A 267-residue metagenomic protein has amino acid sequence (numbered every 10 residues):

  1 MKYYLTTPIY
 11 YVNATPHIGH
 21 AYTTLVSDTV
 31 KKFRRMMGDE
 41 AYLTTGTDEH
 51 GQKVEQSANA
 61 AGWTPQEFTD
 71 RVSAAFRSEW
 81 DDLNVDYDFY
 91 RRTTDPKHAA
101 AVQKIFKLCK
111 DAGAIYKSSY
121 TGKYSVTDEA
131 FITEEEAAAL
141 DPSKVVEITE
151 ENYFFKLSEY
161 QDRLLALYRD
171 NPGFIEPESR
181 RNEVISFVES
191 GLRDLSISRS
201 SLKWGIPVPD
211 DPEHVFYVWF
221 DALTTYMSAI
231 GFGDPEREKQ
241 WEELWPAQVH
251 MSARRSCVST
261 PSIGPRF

Functional and structural regions predicted by a protein language model:
M1-T45, K97-A101, L140-D141, V145-F267: Structured secondary-structure scaffolds
R35, D81, K110: Anion (oxyanion) recognition and catalysis
T47-K53: Short, charge-patterned binding micro-sites
S57-D70: A charged helix-plus-loop insertion that forms the helical arch/lid used to bind and gate nucleic-acid substrates
T69-Y90: A glycine-rich helix N-cap at a beta->alpha junction
D95-A114, Y124: Feature captures the FAD/FMN-dependent oxidoreductase FAD-binding
K123, A137, D194: Cys/His-enriched microdomains
S125-T127, A138-S143: Short cysteine-rich clusters marking metal-coordination/redox-active sites
